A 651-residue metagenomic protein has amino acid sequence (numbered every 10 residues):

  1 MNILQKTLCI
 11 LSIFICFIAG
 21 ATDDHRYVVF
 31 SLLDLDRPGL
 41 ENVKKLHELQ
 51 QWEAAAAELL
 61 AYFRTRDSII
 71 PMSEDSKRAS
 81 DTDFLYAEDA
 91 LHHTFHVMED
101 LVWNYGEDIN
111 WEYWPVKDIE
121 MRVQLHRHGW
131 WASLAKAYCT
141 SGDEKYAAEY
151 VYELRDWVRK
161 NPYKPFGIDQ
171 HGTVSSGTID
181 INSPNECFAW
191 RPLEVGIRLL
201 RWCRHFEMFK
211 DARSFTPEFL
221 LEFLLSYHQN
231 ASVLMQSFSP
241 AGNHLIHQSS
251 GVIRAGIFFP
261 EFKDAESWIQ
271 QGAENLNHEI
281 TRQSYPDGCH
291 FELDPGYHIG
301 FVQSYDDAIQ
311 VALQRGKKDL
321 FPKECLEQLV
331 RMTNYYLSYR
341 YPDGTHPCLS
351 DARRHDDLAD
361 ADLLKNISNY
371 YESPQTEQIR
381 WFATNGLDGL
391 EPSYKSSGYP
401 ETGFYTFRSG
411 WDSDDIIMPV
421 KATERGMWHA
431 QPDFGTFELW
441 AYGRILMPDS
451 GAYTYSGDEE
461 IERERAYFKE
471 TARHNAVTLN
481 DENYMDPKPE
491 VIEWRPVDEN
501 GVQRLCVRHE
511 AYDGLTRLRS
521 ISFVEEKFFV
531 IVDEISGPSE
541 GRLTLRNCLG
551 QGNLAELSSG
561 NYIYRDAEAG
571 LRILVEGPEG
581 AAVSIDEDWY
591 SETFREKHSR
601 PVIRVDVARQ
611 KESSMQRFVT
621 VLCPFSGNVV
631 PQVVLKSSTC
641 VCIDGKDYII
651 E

Functional and structural regions predicted by a protein language model:
M1-L8: Bacterial N-terminal signal peptides that target proteins for export
L8-C16: Bacterial N-terminal signal peptides
I15-D23: Bacterial Sec-dependent signal peptides at the C-terminal "C-region" and cleavage site
T22, G196, A352, D360-D362 (+1 more regions): CBM-like, beta-strand-rich accessory domains located in the C-terminal region of large, secreted polysaccharide-active
T22-T94: Extreme N-terminal leader/anchor segments
V102-W111, K117-V330, R340, S520: Aromatic-lined, polymer-binding surfaces characteristic of secreted/periplasmic polysaccharide-degrading enzymes
Y285, C289-M447, D498-E499, C506 (+3 more regions): Carbohydrate-active enzyme catalytic cores, enriched for enzymes that act on polyanionic acidic polysaccharides
M447-S450, S456-D458: Cytochrome P450 core scaffold surrounding the K-helix E-X-X-R motif and the conserved "meander" helix-loop region
